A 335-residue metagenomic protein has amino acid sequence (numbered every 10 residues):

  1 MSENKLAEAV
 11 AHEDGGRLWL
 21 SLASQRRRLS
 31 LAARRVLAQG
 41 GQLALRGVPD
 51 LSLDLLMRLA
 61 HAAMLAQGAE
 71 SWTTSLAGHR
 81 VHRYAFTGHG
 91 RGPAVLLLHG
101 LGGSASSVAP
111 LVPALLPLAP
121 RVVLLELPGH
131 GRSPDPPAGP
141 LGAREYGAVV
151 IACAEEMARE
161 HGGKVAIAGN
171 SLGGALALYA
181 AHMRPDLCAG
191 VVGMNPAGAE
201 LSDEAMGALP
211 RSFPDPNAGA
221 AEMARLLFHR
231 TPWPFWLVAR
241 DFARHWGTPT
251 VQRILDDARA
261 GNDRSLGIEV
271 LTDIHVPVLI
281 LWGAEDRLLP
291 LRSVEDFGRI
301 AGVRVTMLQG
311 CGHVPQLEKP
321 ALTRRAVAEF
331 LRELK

Functional and structural regions predicted by a protein language model:
M1-P93, P117-P120, R332-K335: Alpha/beta-hydrolase fold catalytic core
S52-L53, A62-M64, S202-A205, P214-H275: Conserved alpha/beta-hydrolase catalytic His-Asp/Glu region
T87-R132: Conserved HGGG/HGGXW glycine-rich cap/lid loop of the alpha/beta-hydrolase fold
L124-A168: Active-site loop/oxyanion-hole signature of alpha/beta-hydrolase fold enzymes
L178-M183, C188-A218: Flexible "cap/lid" loop of the alpha/beta hydrolase fold
I274, I280-W282: Short beta-strand/loop motif that positions the catalytic acidic residue of the alpha/beta-hydrolase fold
A284-L289: Acidic catalytic loop of the alpha/beta-hydrolase fold
C311-R324: Catalytic histidine-centered segment of alpha/beta-hydrolase-like enzymes
